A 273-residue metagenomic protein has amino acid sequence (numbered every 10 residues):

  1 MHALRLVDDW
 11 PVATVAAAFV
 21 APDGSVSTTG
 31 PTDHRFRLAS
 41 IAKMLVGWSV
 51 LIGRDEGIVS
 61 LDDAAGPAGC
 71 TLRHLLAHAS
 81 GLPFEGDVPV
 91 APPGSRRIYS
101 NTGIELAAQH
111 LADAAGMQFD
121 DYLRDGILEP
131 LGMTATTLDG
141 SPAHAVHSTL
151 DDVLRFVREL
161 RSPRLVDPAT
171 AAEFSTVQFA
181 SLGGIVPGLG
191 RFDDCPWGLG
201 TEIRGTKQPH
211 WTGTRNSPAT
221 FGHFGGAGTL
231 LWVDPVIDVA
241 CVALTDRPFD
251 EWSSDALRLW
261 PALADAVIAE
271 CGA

Functional and structural regions predicted by a protein language model:
M1-T29, D33-R37, S95-R96, A112-M117 (+2 more regions): Catalytic loop of the DD-peptidase/beta-lactamase superfamily, centered on the K-T-G motif and neighboring
F19, A42-V46, V50-L51, F156: Hydrophobic alpha-helical segments
R37-I41, L45, G53-P89, I98-Y99 (+4 more regions): Active-site helix/loop module of the DD-peptidase/beta-lactamase fold, centered on the serine-lysine SxxK catalytic
L45-G47, T102-Q109, D151-R155: Well-ordered alpha-helical segments within folded domains of soluble proteins
I52-R54, P235-V236: A generic beta-sheet turn/junction motif
